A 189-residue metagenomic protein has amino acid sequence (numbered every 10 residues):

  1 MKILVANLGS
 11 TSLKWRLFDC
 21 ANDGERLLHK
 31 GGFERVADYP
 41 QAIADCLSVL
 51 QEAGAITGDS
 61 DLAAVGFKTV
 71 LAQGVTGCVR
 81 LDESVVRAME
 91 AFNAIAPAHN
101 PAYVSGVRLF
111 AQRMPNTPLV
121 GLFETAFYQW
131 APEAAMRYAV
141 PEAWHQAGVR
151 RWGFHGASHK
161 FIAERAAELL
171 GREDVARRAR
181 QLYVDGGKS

Functional and structural regions predicted by a protein language model:
K2-V5, L62-G66, V120, A179-Y183: Short glycine-aspartate micro-motif
I3-Q41: Short glycine-rich, Thr/Ser-proximal phosphate-binding strand/loop in the N-terminal lobe of ATP-dependent enzymes
L8-G9, F67-V70, G186-G187: Glycine-rich beta-strand-to-loop/alpha-helix junction loops that act as flexible
L27, E34-A63, G106-R108: Conserved active-site "lid/cap" helical segment
P40, A44, V79, E83 (+3 more regions): Electropositive phosphate-/nucleotide-binding environments in soluble metabolic enzymes
L50-N100, P118-V120, A126-Y138: Short beta-strand-loop/turn "lid" adjacent to the catalytic site in phosphate-handling enzymes
N100-P101, R108-S189: Phosphate-binding/catalytic loop of phosphoryl-transfer enzymes
